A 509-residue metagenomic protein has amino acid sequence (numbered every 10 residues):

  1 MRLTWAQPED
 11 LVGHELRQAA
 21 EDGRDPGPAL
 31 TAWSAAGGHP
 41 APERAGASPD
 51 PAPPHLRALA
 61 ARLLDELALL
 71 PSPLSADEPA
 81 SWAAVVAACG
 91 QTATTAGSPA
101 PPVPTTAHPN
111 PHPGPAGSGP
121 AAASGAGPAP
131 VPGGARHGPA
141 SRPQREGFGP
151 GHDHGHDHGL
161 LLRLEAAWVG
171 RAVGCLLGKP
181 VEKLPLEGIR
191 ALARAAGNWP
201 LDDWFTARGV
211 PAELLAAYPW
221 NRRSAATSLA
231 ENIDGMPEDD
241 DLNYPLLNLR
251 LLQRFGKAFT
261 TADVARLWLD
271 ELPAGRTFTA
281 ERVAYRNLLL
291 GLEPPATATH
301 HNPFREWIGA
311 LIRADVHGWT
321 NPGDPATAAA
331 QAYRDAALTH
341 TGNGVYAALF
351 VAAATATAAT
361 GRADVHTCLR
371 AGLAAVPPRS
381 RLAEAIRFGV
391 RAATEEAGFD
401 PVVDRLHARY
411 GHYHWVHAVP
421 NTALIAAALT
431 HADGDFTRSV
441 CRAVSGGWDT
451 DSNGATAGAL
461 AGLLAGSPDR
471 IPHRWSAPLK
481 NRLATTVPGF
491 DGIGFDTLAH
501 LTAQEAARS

Functional and structural regions predicted by a protein language model:
M1-E78, V85-T92: Long, charge-dense tracts
P54-H108, G134-H158: Long amphipathic alpha-helical scaffold segments
Q91, G97-P104, G138, R142 (+4 more regions): Accessory "access/gating" subregions that flank catalytic or transport cores
G97-T106, G134-V169, V173, L177-D240: An N-terminal structural lobe/cap that precedes and organizes the functional/catalytic core across diverse proteins
V173-K179, K183-L201, H340-N343, L349-T357 (+1 more regions): Catalytic phosphate/nucleotide-handling subdomain of diverse soluble enzymes
L186, R194, W199, L214-S224 (+3 more regions): Surface-exposed loop and adjacent secondary-structure segments within mature catalytic domains
Y218-P237, F399, G494-S509: C-terminal domain-closing interface element
A225-T277: Aromatic-rich carbohydrate-recognition surfaces in CAZymes
